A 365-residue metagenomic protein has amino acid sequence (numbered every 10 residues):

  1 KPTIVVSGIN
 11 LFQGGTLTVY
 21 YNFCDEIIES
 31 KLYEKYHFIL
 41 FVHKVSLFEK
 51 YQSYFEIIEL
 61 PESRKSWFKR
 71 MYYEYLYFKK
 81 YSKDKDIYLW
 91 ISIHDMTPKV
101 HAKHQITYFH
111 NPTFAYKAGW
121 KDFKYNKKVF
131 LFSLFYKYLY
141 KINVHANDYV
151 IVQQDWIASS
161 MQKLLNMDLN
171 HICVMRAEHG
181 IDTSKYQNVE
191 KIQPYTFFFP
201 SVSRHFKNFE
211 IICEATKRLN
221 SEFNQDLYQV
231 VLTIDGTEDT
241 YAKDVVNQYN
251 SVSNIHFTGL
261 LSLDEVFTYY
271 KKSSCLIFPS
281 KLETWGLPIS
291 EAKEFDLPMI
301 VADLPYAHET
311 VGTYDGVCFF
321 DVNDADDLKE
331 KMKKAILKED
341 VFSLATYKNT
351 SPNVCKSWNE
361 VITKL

Functional and structural regions predicted by a protein language model:
V5-V6, E190-K207, C213-T216: Conserved donor-binding/catalytic core segment of Leloir-type glycosyltransferases
G14-D25, R204-N220: A conserved mid-protein helix/loop that constitutes part of the nucleotide-sugar donor-binding site
L40-H43, Y228-K243, G259: Glycosyltransferase donor-sugar binding loop
E56, K243-D264: Nucleotide-activated donor-binding/catalytic signature segment of Leloir-type glycosyltransferases, i.e., the conserved
V129-V150: Membrane-proximal helix-turn-helix segments that form the acceptor-binding/catalytic region of lipid-linked
K281: Aromatic "clamp/platform" in nucleotide-sugar-dependent glycosyltransferases that forms part of the donor/acceptor
P298-A302: Short hydrophobic beta-strand element within catalytic cores of glycosyltransferases and related nucleotide-activated
V317-A325, K334-E339: Conserved acidic donor-binding segment of nucleotide-sugar-dependent glycosyltransferases
